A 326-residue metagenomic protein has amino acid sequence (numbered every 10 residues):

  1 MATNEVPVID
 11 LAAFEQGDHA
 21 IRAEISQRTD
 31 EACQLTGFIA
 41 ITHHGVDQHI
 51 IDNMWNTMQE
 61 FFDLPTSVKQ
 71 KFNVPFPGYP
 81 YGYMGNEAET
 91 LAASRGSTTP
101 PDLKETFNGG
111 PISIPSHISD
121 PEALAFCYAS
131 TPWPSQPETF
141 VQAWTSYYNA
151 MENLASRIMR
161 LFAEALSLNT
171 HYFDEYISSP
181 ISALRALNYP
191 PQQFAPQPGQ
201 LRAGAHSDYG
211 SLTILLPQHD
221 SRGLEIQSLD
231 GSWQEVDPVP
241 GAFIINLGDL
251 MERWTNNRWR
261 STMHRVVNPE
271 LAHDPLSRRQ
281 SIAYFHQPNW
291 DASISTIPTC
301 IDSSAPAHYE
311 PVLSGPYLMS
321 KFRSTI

Functional and structural regions predicted by a protein language model:
M1-I326: Peripheral, non-catalytic segments flanking oxidoreductase cores
